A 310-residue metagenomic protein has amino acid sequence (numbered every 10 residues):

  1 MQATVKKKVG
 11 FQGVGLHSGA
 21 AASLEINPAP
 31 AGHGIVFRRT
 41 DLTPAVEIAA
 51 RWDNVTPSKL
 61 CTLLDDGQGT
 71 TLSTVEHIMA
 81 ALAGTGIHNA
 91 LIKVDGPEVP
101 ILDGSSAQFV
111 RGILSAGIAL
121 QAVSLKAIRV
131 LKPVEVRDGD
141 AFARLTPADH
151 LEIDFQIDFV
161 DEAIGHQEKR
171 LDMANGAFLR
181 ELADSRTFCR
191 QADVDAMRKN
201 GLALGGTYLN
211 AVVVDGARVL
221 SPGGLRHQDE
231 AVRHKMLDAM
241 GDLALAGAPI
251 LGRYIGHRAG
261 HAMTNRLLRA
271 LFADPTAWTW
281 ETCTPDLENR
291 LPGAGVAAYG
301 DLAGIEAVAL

Functional and structural regions predicted by a protein language model:
M1-N89, K93-L310: C-terminal regulatory domains involved in ligand/effector binding and gene-expression control
